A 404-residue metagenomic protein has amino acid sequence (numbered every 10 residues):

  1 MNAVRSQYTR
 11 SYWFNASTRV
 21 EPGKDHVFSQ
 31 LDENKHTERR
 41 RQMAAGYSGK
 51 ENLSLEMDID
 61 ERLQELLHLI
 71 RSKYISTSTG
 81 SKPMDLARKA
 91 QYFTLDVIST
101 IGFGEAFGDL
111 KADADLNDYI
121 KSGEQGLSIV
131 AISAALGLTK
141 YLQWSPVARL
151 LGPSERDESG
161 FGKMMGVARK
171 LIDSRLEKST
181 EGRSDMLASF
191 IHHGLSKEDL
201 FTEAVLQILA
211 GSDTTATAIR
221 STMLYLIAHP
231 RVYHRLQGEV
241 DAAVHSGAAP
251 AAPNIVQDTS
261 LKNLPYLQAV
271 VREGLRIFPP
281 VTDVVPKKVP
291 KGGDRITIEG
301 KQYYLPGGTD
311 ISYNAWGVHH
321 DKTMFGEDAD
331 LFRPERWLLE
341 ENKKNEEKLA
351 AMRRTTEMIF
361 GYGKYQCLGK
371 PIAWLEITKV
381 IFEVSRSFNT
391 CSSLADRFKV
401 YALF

Functional and structural regions predicted by a protein language model:
M1-E38, D60-E65, F93, S159-G166 (+5 more regions): N-terminal membrane-proximal hinge/A-helix region immediately C-terminal to the signal-anchor transmembrane segment
W13-V20, S54-I219, R235, D258: Cytochrome P450 heme-thiolate monooxygenase catalytic core
G49-L53, R156-S159, D258-P265, C367-G369: Conserved, non-catalytic sequence blocks in retroelement Pol enzymes and Pol-derived host proteins
D60, G80, D118-K121, Q125 (+4 more regions): Cytochrome P450 I-helix active-site segment
Q125, D241-A249, P253-V256, L261-K262 (+2 more regions): Cytochrome P450 proximal C-terminal region
E203-L206, S212, I298-K301, G307-A315 (+2 more regions): C-terminal, well-structured subdomains that either form a transmembrane helix-short loop-helix hairpin in multi-pass
T214-E239, K370-F388: Cytochrome P450 catalytic-core helices
Y313-E347: Conserved cytochrome P450 K-helix/beta-meander segment immediately N-terminal to the heme-binding cysteine loop
